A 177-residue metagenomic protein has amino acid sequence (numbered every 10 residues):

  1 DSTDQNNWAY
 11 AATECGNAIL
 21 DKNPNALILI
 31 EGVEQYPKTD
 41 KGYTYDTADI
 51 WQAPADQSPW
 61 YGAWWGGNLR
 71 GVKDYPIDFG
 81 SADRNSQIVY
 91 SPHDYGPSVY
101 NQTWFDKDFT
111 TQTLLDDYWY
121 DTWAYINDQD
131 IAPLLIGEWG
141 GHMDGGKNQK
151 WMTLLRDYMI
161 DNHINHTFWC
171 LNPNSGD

Functional and structural regions predicted by a protein language model:
S2-I164: Extracellular glycoside hydrolase catalytic/binding regions
G32-Y36, F168-G176: Short, solvent-exposed turn/loop segments enriched in Gly/Ser/Thr/Pro and often Arg
S86, G176-D177: Generic structural motif recognizing short loop/turn segments at the entrances and edges of beta-strands
